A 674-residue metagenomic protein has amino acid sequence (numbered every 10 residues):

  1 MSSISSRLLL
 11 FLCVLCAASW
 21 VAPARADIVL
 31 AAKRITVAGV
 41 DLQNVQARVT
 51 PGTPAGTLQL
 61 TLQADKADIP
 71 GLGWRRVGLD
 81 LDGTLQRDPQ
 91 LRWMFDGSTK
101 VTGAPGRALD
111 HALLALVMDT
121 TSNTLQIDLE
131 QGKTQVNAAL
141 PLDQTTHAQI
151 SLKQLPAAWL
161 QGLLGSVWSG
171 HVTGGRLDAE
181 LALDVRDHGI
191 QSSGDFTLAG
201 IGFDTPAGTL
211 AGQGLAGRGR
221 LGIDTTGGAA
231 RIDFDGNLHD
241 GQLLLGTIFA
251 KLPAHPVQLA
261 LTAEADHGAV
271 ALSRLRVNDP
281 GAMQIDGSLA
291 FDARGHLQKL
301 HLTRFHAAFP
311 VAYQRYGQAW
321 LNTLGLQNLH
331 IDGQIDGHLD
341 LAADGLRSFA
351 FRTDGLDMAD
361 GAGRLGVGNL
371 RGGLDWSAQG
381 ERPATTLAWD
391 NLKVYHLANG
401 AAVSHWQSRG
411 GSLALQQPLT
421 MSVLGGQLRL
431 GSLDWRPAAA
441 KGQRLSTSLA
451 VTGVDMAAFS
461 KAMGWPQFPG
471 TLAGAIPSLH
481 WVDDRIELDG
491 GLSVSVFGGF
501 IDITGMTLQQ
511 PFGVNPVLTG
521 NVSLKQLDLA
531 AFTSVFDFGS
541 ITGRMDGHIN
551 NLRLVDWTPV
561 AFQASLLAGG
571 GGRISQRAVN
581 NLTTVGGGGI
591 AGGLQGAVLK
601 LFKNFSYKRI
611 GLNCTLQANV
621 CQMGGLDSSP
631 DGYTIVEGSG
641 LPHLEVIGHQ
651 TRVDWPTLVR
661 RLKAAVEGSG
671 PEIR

Functional and structural regions predicted by a protein language model:
M1-S5: N-terminal secretory signal peptides that target proteins for export/translocation
L10-S19: Bacterial N-terminal signal peptides
A24-G361, L370-E487, S493-S495, M506 (+4 more regions): Extended amphipathic, helix-rich lipid-handling scaffolds
G498-G499, L567-R573: Short edge-strand/loop segments of extracellular domains
H548-G569: C-terminal structural cap/anchor segments
I574-L582: Outer-membrane beta-barrel and related beta-rich outer-membrane complex signature in Gram-negative bacteria
F605, R609-L641: A cross-taxonomic marker for long C-terminal extensions/tails that follow the last structured domain
